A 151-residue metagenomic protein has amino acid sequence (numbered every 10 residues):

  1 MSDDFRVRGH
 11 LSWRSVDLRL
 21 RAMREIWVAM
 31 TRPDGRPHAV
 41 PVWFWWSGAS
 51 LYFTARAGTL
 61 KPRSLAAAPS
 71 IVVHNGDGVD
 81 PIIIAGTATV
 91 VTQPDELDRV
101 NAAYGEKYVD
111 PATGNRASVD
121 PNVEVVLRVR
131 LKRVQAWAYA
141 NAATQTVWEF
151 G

Functional and structural regions predicted by a protein language model:
M1-L11, D80-G151: Charged, gly/pro-rich active-site loop segments
S2-T31: Short, conserved active-site entrance elements at the starts or edges of catalytic domains
D3-V7, G58-G76, V109-G114: Short, solvent-exposed cationic patches
S12-S15, A39-V40, G58, G114-N115: A generic local structural motif
R14, R63, A102: Active-site phosphate/pyrophosphate- and oxyanion-stabilizing loops and adjacent acidic/basic residues in soluble
L20-R21, A66-A67, G105: Alpha-helix boundary recognition
M23-A57, R63-L65, I71-N75, I83-A85: Short beta-strand segments
R24-E25, S70, V109, V134: Generic structural signal for secondary-structure transition and capping sites
